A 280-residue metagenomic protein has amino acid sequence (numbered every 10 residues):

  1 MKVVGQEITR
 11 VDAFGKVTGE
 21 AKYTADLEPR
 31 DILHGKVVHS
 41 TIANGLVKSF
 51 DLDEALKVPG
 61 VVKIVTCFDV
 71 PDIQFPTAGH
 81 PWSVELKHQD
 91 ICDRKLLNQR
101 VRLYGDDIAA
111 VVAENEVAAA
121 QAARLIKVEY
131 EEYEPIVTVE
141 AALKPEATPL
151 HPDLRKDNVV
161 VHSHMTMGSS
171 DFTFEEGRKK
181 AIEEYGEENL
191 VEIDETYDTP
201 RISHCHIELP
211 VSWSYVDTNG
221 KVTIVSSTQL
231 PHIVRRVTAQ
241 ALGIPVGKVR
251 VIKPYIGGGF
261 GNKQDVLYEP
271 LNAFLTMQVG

Functional and structural regions predicted by a protein language model:
M1-V161, Q278: Flexible, low-hydrophobicity surface segments
C67, K248-P254: Beta-strand segments within the central parallel beta-sheet cores of soluble alpha/beta enzyme folds
V70, T228-P231, P254-G259: Acidic, glycine-rich active-site loops and adjacent beta-strand->loop/helix elements that engage anionic groups
Q74-G79, A122-L125, S226, R235-V237 (+1 more regions): Short acidic, glycine/serine/threonine-rich loops at helix termini
R178-L242: Conserved beta-alpha junction segments in alpha/beta enzyme cores
A241-K248, L275-G280: Secondary-structure transition/capping motifs at alpha-helix termini and the adjoining loop/turn into the next element
Y255-G280: Thiamine diphosphate
